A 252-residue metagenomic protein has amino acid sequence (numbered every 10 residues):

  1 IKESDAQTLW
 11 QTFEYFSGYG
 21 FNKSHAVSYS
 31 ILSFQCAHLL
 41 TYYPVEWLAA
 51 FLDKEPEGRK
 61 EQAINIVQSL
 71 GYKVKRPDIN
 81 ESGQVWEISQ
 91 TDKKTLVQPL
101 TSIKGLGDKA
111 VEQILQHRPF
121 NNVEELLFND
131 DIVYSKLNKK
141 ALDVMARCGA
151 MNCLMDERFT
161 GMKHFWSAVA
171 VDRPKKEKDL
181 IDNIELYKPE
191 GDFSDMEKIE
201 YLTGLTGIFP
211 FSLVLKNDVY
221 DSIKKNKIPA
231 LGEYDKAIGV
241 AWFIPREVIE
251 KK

Functional and structural regions predicted by a protein language model:
I1-K252: Noncatalytic, beta-rich nucleic-acid-contacting surfaces in large DNA/RNA-processing enzymes
